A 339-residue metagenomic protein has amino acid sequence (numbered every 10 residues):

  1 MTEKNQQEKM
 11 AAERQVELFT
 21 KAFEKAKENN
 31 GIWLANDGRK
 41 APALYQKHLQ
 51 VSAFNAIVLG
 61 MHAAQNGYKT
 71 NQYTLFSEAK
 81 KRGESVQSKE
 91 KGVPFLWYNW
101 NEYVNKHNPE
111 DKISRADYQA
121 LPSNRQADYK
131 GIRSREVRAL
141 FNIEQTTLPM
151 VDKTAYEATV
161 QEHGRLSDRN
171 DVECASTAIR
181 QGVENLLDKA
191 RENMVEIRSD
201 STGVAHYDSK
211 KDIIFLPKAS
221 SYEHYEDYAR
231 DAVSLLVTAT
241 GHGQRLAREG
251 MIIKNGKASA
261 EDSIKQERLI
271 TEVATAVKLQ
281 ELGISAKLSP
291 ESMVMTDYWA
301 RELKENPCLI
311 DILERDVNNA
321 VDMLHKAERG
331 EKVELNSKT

Functional and structural regions predicted by a protein language model:
M1-T339: N-terminal accessory/interface modules of nucleic-acid-binding and processing proteins
